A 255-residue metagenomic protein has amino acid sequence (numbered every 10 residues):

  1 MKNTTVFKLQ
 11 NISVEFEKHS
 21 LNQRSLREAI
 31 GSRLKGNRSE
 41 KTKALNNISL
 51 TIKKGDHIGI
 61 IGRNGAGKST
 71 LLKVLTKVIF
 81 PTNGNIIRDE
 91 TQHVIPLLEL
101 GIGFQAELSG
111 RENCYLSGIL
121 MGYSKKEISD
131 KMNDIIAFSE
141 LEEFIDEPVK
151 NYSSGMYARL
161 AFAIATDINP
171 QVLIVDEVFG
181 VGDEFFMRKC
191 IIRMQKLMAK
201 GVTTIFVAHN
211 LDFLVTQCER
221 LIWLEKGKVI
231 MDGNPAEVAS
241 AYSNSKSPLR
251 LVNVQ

Functional and structural regions predicted by a protein language model:
M1-A44, P235-Q255: Pre-NBD coupling/linker segments of ABC/ABC-like ATPases
V6-E17, K54-H57, R63-L120: ABC ATPase nucleotide-binding domain signature region
R27-S32, Y115, E127-F144: Conserved ABC ATPase "signature" region
I164-V175: A short, proline-enriched helix->beta-strand linker immediately N-terminal to the Walker B motif in ABC-type P-loop
M187-K200: Helical segment within the ABC ATPase nucleotide-binding domain
A208-H209: H-loop/switch region of ABC-family ATPase nucleotide-binding domains
L214-T216: A short, surface-exposed alpha-helical micro-motif characterized by mixed small hydrophobic and charged/polar residues
K226-G227, Y242: Conserved ABC ATPase "signature" C-loop
